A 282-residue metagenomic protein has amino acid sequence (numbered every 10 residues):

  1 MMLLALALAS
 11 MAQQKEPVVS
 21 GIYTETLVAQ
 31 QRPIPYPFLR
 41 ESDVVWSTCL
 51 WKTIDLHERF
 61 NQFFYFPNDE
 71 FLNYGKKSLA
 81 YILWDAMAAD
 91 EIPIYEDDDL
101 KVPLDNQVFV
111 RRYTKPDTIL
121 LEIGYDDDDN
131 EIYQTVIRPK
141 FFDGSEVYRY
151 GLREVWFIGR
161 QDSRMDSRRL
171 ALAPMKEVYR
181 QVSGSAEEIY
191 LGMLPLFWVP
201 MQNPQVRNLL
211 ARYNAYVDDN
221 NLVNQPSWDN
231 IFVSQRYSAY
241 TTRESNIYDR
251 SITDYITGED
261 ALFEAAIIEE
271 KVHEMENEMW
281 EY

Functional and structural regions predicted by a protein language model:
M1-V19: Bacterial Sec-dependent N-terminal signal peptides
M2-L4, F142, D162, I189: Generic marker of residues within folded, mature protein domains
L8, D90, R168-A171: Glycine-centered flexibility motif
Q13-R160, M201-Y282: A domain-level signal for the mature, folded cores of soluble proteins
S145-V147, S167-R169, L194-L196: Extracytoplasmic
G151-R153, R168-A173, W198: Soluble periplasmic/extracytoplasmic beta-strand elements of cell-envelope proteins
R164, R169-G184, E188: Extended serine/threonine-enriched, polar tracts that run as long, contiguous segments within proteins
I189-V206: Short secondary-structure subsegments characteristic of cysteine-rich extracellular domains
